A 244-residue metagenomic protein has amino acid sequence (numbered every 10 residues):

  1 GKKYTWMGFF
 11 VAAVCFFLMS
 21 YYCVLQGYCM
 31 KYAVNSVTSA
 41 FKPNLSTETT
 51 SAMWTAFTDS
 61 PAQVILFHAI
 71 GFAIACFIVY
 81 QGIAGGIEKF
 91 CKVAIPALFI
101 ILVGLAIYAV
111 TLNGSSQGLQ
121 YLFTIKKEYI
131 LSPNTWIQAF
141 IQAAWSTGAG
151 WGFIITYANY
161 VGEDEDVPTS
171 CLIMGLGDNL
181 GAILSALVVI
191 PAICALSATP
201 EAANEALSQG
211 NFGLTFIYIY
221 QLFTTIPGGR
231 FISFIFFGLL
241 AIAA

Functional and structural regions predicted by a protein language model:
G1-F10, C23-Y80, A84, S116-I137 (+1 more regions): Inter-helical loop and helix-membrane interface segments of multi-pass membrane transporters/permeases
G1-V14, I74-G86, I155-D178: Cytoplasmic juxtamembrane interface segments
V11-V37, F67-Q81, P96-A109, V188-I190 (+1 more regions): Hydrophobic core segments of alpha-helical transmembrane domains in multi-pass membrane transport and ion-translocation
F16, T49-A52, F140, G152: Alpha-helical structural elements
E88, K92-A244: Membrane-embedded translocation segments of transport machinery
